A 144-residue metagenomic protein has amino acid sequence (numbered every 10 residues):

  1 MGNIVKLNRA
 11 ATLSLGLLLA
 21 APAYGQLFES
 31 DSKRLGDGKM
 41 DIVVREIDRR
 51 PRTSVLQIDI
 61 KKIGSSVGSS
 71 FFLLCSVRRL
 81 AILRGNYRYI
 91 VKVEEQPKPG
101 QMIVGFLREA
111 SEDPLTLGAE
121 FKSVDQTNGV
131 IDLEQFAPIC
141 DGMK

Functional and structural regions predicted by a protein language model:
G2-T12: Bacterial N-terminal signal peptides that target proteins for export
T12-S14, S66: Residues embedded in well-ordered secondary-structure elements
A20-P22: N-terminal signal peptide c-region/cleavage motif recognized by signal peptidases
Q26-K144: Secreted/extracellular ectodomain signature
